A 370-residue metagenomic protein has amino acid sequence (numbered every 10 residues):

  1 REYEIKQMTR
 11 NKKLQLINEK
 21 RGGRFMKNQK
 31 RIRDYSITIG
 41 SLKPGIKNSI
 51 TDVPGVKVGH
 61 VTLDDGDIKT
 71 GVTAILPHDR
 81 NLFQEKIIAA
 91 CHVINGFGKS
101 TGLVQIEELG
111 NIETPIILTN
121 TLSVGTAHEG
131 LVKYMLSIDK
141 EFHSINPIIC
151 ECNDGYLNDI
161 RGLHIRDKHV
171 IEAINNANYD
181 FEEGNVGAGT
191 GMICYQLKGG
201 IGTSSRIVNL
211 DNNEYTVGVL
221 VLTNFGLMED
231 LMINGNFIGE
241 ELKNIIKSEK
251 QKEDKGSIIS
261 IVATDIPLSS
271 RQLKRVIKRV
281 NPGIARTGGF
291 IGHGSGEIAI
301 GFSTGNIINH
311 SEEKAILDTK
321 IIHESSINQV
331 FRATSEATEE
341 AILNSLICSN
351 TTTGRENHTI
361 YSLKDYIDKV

Functional and structural regions predicted by a protein language model:
I5-Q7, Q15-F25: Short, Lys/Arg-enriched N-terminal segments with co-localized hydrophobic residues within the first ~10-30 amino acids
M26-V370: Alpha/propeptide regions of enzymes that mature by internal proteolysis
